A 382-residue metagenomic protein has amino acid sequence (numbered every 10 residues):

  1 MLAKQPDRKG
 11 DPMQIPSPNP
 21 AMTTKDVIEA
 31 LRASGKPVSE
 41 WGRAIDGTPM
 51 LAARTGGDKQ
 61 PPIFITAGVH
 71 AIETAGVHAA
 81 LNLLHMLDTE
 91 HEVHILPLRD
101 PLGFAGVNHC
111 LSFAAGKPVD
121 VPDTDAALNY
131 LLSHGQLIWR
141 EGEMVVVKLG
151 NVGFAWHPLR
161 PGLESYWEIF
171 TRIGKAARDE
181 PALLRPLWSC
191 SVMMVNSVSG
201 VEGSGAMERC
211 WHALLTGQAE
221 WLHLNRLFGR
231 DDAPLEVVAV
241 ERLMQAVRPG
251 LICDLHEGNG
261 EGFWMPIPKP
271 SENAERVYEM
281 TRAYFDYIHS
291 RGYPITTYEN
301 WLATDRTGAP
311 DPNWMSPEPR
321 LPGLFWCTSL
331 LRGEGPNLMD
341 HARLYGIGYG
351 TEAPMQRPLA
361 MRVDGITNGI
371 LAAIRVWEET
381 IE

Functional and structural regions predicted by a protein language model:
L2-E382: Structured catalytic-domain cores with a bias toward divalent-metal coordination
